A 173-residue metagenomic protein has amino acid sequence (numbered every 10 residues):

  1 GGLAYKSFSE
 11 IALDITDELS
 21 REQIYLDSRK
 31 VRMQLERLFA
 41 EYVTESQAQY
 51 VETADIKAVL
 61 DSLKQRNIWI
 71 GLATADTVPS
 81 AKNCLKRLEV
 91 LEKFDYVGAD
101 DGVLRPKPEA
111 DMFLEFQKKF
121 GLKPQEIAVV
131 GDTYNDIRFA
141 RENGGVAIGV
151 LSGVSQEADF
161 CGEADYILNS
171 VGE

Functional and structural regions predicted by a protein language model:
G1-Y42, A54-K57, S62: A metal-dependent, Asp-based hydrolase signature
L3, Q23, A48, L104-R105 (+1 more regions): Pocket-edge positions in alpha/beta enzyme catalytic cores
S20, A40-T44, A99-G102, G121: A broad detector of the eukaryotic-type serine/threonine protein kinase catalytic domain
R21-Y25, Y50, L88-L91, V154: Residues at alpha-helix boundaries and the short loops/turns that link adjacent helices
S46-A54, T74: Conserved beta-strand/loop elements of the cytosolic catalytic core of P-type E1-E2 ATPases, chiefly in the P-domain
K57, D61-K64, T77-E173: Asp-based, Mg2+/Mn2+-dependent phosphohydrolase catalytic module
